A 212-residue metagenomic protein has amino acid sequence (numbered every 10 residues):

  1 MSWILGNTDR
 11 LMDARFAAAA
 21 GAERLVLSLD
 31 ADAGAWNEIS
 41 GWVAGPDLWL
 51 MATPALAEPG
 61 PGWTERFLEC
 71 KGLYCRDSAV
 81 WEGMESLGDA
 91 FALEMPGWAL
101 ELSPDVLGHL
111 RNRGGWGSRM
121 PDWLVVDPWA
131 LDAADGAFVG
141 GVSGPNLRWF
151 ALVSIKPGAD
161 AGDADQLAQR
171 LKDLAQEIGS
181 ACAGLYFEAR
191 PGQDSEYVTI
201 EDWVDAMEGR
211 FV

Functional and structural regions predicted by a protein language model:
M1-D13: Boundary/entry segment of secreted carbohydrate-active catalytic domains
M12-D30: Catalytic domains of carbohydrate-active enzymes, especially glycoside hydrolases
F16-A19, W36-P46, W63-L68, G88-F91 (+3 more regions): Acidic (Asp/Glu)-rich catalytic clusters
V26-A31, M51-P54, K71-E82, E94-G108 (+2 more regions): Catalytic beta/alpha-barrel core
A31-I39, A79-L87, L131-G141, S195-T199: Active-site-adjacent beta->alpha loops and helix N-cap segments on the catalytic face of soluble alpha/beta enzymes
F150-A161: Active-site clefts of carbohydrate-active enzymes
L174-E196: Substrate-binding cleft of secreted/luminal carbohydrate-active enzymes
Q193-V212: C-terminal helical cap(s) of enzyme catalytic domains, especially alpha/beta-barrels
